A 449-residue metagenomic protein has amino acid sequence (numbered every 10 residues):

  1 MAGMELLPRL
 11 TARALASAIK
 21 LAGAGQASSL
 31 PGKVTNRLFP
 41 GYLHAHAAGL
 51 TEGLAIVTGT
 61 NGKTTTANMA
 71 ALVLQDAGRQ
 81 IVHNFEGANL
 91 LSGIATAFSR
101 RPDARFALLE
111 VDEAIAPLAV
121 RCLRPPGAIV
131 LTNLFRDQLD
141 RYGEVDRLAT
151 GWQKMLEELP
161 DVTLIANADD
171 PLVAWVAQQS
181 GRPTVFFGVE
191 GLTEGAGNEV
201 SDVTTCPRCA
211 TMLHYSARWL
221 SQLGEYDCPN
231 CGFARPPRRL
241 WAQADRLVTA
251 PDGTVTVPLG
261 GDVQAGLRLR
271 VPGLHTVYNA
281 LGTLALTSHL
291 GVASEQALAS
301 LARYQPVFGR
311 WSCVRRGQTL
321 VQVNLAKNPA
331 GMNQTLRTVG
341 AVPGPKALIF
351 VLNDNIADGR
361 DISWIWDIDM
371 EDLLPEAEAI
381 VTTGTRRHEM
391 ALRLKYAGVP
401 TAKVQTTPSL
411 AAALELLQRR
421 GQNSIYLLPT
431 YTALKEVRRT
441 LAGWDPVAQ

Functional and structural regions predicted by a protein language model:
M1-G32, V203, P207-A210, L220-F233 (+3 more regions): ATP-dependent carboxylate-amine ligase
G3-G188, L192-R208: Phosphate-binding loop of NTP-binding sites
E52, V130-L131, F135-T319: Acidic, Mg2+-coordinating active-site environments of NTP-dependent enzymes
A67, G93, L118-A119, D140-R141 (+7 more regions): Short glycine-/acidic-enriched loop or helix-start segments at secondary-structure transitions that form or flank
A70, L74, I94-F98, A280-L290 (+1 more regions): Buried hydrophobic packing segments
F85-A88, D170, G273, L325 (+2 more regions): Short loop or secondary-structure boundary microenvironments that flank and position key functional residues
